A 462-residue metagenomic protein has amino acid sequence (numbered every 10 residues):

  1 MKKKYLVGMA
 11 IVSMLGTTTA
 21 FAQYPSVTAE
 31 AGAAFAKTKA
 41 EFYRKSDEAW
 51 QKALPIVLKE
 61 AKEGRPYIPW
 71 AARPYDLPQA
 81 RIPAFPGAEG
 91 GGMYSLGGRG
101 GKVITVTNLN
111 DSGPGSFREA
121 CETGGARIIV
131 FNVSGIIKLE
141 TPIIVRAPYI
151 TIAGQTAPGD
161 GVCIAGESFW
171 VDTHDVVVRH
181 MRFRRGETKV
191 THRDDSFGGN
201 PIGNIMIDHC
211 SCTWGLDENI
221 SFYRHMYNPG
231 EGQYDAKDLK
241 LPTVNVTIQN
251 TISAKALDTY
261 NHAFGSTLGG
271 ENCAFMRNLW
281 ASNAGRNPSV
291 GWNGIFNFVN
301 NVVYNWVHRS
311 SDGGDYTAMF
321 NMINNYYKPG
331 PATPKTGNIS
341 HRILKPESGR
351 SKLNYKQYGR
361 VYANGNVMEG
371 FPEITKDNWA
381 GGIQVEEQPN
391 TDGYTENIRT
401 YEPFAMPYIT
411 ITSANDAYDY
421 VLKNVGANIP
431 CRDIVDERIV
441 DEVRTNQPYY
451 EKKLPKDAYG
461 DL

Functional and structural regions predicted by a protein language model:
M1-Q23: Bacterial Sec-dependent N-terminal signal peptides
Q23-G97, K102, E122-T123, V145 (+1 more regions): Long, contiguous C-terminal flanking segments immediately downstream of a protein's structured core
K102-D111, C121-K138, A147-A157: Glycine-rich repeat segments that build the extracellular carbohydrate-interaction surface of secreted and virion
N108-N110, V133-G135, T156, S168 (+4 more regions): A mature extracytoplasmic/lumenal domain signature
R118-G125, I136-T151, V162-R179, R185-I202: Extracellular beta-strand-rich solenoid/capping regions of secreted or surface-exposed proteins that bind or remodel
Y149, G154, H174-R185, P201-D217 (+6 more regions): Right-handed parallel beta-helix
